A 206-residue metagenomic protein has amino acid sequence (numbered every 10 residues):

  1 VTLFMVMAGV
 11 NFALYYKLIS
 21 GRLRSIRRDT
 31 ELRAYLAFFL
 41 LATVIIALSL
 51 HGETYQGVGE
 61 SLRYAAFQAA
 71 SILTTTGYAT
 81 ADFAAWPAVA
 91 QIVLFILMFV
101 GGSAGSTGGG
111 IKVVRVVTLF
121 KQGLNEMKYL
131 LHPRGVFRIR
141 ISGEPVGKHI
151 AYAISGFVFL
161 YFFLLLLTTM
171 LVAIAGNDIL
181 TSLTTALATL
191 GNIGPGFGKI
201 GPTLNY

Functional and structural regions predicted by a protein language model:
V1-Y206: Membrane-proximal intracellular helices of multi-pass ion channels
